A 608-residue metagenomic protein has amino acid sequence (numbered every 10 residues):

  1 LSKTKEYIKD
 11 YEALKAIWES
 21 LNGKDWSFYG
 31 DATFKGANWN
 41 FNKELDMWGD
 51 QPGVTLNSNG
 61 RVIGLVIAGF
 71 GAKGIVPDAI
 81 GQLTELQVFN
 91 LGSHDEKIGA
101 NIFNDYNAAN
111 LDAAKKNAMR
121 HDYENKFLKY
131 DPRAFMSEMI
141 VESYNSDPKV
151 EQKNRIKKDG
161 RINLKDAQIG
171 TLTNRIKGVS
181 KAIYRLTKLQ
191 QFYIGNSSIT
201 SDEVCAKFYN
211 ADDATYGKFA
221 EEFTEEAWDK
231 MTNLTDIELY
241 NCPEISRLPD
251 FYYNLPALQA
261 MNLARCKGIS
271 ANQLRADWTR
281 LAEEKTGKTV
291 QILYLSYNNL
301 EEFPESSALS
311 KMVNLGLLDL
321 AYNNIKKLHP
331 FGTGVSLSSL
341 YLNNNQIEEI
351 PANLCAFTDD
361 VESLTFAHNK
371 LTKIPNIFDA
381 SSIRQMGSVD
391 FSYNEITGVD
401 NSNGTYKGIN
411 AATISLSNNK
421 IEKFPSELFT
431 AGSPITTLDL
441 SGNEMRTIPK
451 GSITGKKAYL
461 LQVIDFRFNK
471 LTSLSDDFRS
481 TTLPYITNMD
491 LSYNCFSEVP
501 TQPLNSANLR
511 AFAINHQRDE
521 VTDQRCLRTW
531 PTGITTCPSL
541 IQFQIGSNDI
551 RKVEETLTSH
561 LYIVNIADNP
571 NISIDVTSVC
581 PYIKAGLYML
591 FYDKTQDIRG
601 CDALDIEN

Functional and structural regions predicted by a protein language model:
E6-I8, K15-I75, D122-L164, E222-F223 (+3 more regions): LRR flanking "cap" motifs
L45, D50-N101, G160-I176, A214-G217 (+1 more regions): LRR N-terminal entry segment and analogous cap-like coil->beta motifs
V62, L86, I176, L189 (+24 more regions): Conserved hydrophobic position(s) of the canonical leucine-rich repeat
L65, F89-L91, A167-G170, F192-I194 (+15 more regions): Conserved hydrophobic beta-strand positions in leucine-rich repeat
I75-V76, N101, V179, D202-E203 (+15 more regions): Canonical leucine-rich repeat
A79-I80, I183, A227-D229, F251-Y252 (+13 more regions): Hydrophobic anchor residues at the C-terminal helix/turn of individual leucine-rich repeat
L557-N608: Leucine-rich solenoid repeat scaffolds
